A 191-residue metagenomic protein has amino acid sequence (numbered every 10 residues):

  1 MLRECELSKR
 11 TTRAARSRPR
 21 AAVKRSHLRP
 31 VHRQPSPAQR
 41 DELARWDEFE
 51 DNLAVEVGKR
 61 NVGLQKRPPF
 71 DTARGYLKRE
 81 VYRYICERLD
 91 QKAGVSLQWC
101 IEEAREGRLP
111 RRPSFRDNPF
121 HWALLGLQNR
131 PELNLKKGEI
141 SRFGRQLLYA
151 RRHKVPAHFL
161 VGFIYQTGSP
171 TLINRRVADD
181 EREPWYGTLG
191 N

Functional and structural regions predicted by a protein language model:
M1-R74: N-terminal intrinsically disordered, low-complexity, charged/polar
T11-T12, T72, T167, T171 (+1 more regions): Residue-identity detector for threonine
G58-T167: Short, Lys/Arg-enriched phosphate-binding patches
S169, I173-N191: Intrinsically disordered, low-complexity, charge-dense segments enriched in Lys/Arg and Glu/Asp interspersed
